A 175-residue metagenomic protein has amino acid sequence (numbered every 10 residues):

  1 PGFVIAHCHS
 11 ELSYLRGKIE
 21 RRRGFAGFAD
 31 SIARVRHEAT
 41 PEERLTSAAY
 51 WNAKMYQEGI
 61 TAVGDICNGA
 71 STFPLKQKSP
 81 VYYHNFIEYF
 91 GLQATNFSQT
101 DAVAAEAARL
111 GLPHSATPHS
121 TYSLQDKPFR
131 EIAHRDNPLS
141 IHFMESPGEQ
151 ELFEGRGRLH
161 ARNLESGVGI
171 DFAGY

Functional and structural regions predicted by a protein language model:
G2-S13, P138-P147: Histidine-centered catalytic micro-motifs
V4, A29, T61-A62, Y82-H84 (+2 more regions): Structural preference for beta-strand elements that scaffold enzyme active sites
C8, I66-C67, N85-Y89, T117-S120 (+1 more regions): A cross-domain feature marking catalytic cores of carbohydrate-active enzymes and several ubiquitous metabolic/repair
L12-T46, H84-I87, S146-Y175: Active-site gating loops and adjacent loop-to-helix segments of metal-dependent hydrolytic enzymes
Y14-S79, A102-L110: Alpha-helical scaffold segments that flank or form the walls of functional sites
A39, I60-V63, Y89-A94, S115-S123: Flexible, glycine/proline-enriched loop segments at strand-loop-helix junctions that form or flank small-ligand binding
P74-S79, T100-Y175: Histidine/acidic residue-rich metal-binding segments in metalloenzymes
Y82-N96, S140, N163-L164: Acidic, His- and aromatic-enriched active-site or binding-groove loops in soluble protein domains that engage sugars
